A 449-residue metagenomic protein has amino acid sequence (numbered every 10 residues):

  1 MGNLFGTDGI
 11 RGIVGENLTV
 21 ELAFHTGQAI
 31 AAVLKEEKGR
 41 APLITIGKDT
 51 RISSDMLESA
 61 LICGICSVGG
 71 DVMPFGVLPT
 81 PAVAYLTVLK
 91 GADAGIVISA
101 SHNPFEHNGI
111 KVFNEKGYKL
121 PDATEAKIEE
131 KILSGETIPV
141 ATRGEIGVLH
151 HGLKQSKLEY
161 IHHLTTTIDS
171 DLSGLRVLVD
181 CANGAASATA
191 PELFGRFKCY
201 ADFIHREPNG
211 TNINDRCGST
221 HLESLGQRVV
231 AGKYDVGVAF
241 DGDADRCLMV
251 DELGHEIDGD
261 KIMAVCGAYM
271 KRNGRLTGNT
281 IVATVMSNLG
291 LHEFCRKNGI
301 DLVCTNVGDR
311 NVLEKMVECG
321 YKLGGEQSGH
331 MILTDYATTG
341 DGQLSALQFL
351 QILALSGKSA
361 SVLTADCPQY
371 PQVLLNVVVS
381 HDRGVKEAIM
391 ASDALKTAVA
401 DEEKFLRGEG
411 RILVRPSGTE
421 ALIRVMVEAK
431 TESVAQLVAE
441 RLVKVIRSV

Functional and structural regions predicted by a protein language model:
M1-C63, S67-V68, I146-V177, E387: An N-terminal, well-structured beta->alpha segment
D8, I46, V83, I96 (+11 more regions): Buried hydrophobic positions in well-ordered alpha/beta secondary-structure cores of metabolic enzymes
I13, N108-V230: Gly/Ser/Thr-enriched, mixed-charge loops and adjacent short helices that form phosphate/oxyanion-binding elements
A32, E36, R40-H107, E192-V250: N-terminal small/polar loop signature for handling phosphorylated ligands or for N-terminal nucleophile
G39-D49, M73, R176-L178, N279-V285 (+1 more regions): Short glycine-rich phosphate-binding loop at a beta-alpha junction
A82, A126-I161, T166, E252-Q327 (+1 more regions): Proline/glycine-rich low-complexity loops and linkers
A92-H107, V229-D251, H255-E256, I300-D341: Glycine-rich phosphate-binding loop
N273-V449: Phosphate-binding and adjacent anionic-ligand microenvironments
